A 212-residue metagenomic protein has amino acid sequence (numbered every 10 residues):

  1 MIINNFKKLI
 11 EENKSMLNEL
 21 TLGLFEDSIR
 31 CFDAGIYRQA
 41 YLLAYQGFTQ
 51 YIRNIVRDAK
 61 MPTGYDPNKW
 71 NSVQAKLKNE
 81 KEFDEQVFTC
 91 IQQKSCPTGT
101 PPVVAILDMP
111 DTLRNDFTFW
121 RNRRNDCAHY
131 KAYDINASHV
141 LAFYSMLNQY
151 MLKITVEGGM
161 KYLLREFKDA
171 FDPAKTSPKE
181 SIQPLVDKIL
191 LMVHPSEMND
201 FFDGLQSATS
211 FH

Functional and structural regions predicted by a protein language model:
M1-A40, D172: Charged alpha-helical initiation segments
N13-M16, K78-R123: Short, mixed-charge amphipathic alpha-helical segments
F48-V56: Short alpha-helix boundary/capping elements
A59-N68, R165: Short, glycine/acidic-rich hinge or "gate" loops at secondary-structure transitions that mediate conformational
S72-V73: Solvent-exposed, non-transmembrane interaction/regulatory regions
V103-Y162: Charge-enriched, short contiguous segments at helix-coil
A142, Q149-H212: Polyanionic, low-complexity intrinsically disordered segments
